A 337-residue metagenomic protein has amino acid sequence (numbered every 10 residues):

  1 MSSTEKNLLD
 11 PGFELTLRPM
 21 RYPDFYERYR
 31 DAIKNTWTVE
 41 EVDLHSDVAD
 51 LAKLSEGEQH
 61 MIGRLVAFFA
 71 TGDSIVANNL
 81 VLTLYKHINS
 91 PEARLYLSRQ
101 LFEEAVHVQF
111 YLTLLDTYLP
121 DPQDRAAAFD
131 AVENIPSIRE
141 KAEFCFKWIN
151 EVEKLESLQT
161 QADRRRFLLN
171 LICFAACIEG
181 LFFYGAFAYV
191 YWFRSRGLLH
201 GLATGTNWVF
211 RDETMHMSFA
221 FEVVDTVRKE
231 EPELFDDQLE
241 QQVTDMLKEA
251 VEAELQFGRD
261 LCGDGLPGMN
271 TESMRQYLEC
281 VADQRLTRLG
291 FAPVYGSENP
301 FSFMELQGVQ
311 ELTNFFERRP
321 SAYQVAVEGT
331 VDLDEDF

Functional and structural regions predicted by a protein language model:
M1-F337: Non-heme di-metal
